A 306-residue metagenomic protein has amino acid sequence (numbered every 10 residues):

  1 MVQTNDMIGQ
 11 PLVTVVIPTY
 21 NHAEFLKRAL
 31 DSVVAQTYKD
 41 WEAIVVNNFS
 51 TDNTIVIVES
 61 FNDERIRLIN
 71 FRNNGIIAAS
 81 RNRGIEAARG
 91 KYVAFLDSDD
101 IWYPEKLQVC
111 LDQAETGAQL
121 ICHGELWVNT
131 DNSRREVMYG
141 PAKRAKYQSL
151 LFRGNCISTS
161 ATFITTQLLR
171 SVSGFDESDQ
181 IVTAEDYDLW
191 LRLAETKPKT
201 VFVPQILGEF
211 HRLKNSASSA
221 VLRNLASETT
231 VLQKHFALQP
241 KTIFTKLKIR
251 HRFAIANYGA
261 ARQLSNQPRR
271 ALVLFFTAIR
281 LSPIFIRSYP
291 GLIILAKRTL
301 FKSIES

Functional and structural regions predicted by a protein language model:
M1-V34: N-proximal low-complexity "stem/linker" segments adjacent to membrane-targeting elements
V2-I8, I181, T200, Q205-S306: C-terminal subregions of glycosyltransferases and related glycan-biosynthesis enzymes
E24-K27, D52-S60, I101, E105: Acidic helix N-cap motif at the loop->helix transition within catalytic regions of sugar-transfer enzymes
S32, K39, N47-V56, N73 (+1 more regions): A conserved acidic beta->alpha catalytic loop
F71-A88, V109: Glycine-rich, basic loop-to-helix element that forms the pyrophosphate-binding segment of sugar-nucleotide handling
V93: Short aromatic/hydrophobic "clamp" motif used to bind/position activated sugar donors
E105-E136: Conserved donor NDP-sugar-binding/catalytic core segment of glycosyltransferases
P141-R223: Conserved nucleotide-sugar donor-binding catalytic segment
